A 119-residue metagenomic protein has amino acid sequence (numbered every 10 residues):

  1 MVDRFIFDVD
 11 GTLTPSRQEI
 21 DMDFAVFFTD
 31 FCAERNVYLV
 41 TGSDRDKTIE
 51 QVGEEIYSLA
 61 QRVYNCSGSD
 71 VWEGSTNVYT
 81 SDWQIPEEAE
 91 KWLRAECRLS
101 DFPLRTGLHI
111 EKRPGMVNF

Functional and structural regions predicted by a protein language model:
V2-I20: Asp-based phosphoryl-transfer active-site loop
D3-F5, N36-Y38, V117: Hydrophobic beta-strand segments of well-ordered beta-sheets in folded domains
F5-F7, W72, F119: Short, basic/glycine-rich phosphate-binding loops at helix/coil junctions that contact nucleotide phosphates
I6, I110-E111: Well-ordered beta-strand positions
Q18-H109: Active-site phosphate-binding/coordination module
K112-N118: Internal, conserved structured core segments that host functional sites
